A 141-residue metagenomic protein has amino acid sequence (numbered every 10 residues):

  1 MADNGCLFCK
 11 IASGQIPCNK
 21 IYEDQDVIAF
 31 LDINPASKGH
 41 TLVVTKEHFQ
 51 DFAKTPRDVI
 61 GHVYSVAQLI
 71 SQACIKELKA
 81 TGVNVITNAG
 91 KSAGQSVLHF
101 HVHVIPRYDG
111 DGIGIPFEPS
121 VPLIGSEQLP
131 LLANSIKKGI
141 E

Functional and structural regions predicted by a protein language model:
M1-E141: HIT superfamily nucleotide-processing domains
